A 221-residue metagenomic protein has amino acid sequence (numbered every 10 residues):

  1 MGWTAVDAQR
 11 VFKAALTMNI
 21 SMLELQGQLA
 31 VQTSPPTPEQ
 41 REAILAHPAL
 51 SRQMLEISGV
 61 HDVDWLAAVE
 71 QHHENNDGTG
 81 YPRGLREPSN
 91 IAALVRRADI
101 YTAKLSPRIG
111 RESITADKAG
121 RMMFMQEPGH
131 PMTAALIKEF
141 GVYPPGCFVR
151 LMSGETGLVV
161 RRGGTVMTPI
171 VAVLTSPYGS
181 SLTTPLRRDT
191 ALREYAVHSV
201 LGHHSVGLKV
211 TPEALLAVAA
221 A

Functional and structural regions predicted by a protein language model:
M1-A221: Histidine- and acidic-residue-rich, metal-dependent catalytic cores
